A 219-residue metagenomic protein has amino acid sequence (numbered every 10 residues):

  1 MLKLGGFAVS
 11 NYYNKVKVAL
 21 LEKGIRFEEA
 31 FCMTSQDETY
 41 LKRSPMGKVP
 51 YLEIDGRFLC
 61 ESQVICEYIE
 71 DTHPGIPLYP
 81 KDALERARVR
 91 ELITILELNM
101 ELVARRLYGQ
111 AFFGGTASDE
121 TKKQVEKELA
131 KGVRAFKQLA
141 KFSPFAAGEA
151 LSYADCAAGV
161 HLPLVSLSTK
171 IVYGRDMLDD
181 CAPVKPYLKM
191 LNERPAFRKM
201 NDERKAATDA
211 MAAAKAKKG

Functional and structural regions predicted by a protein language model:
M1-K131, S143-A146, K217-K218: GST-like domain detector, emphasizing the conserved glutathione-binding G-site in the N-terminal thioredoxin-like
E29, E149, M200-N201: A generic structural-conservation signal
R88-E91, P186, K199: Short, solvent-exposed alpha-helical surface patches in well-structured domains
L96-E193: GST-like fold's C-terminal all-alpha helical module
R105-R106, N201-R204: Short coil/turn segments at secondary-structure boundaries
R194-P195, M200: A late-sequence structural motif
R204-G219: Acidic/histidine-enriched, glycine/proline-rich intrinsically disordered or flexible terminal extensions
